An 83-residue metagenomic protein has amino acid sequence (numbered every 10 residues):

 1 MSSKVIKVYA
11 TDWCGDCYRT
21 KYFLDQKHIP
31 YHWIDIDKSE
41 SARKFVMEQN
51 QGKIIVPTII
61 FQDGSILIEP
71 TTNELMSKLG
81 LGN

Functional and structural regions predicted by a protein language model:
M1-I29: Local sequence-structure signature of Cys/Sec-based thiol-disulfide redox active-site neighborhoods
G15, S41, I54, E74: Short alpha-helical
C17, E40, E69: Loop/helix-junction capping segments adjacent to catalytic residues or to phosphate/diphosphate-binding pockets
Y18, Y22, K44, S77: Alpha-helical elements of the RecA-like P-loop NTPase motor core of helicases
F23-D37, I54, I66: Conserved segment of the thioredoxin-like fold in thiol-based oxidoreductases
D35-K53, L81: Thioredoxin-like thiol-disulfide oxidoreductase module
E48-I68: Short, structured active-site "lid" loops
F61-N83: Non-catalytic, surface beta->alpha helical segment in thiol-disulfide oxidoreductase systems
